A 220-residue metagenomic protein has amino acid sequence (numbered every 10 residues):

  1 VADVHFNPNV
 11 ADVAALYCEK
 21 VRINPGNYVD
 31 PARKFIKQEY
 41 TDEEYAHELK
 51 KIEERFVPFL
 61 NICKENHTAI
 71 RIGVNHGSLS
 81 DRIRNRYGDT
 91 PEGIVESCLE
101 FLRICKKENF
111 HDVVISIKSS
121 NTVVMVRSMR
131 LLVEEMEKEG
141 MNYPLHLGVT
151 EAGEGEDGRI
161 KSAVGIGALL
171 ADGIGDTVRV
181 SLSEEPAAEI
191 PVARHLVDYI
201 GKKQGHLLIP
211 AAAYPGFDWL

Functional and structural regions predicted by a protein language model:
V1-F101: Active-site beta->alpha loop and helix N-cap motifs at the rims of alpha/beta catalytic domains
D42-I52, R84-L220: Catalytic alpha/beta core domains of metabolic enzymes, predominantly
